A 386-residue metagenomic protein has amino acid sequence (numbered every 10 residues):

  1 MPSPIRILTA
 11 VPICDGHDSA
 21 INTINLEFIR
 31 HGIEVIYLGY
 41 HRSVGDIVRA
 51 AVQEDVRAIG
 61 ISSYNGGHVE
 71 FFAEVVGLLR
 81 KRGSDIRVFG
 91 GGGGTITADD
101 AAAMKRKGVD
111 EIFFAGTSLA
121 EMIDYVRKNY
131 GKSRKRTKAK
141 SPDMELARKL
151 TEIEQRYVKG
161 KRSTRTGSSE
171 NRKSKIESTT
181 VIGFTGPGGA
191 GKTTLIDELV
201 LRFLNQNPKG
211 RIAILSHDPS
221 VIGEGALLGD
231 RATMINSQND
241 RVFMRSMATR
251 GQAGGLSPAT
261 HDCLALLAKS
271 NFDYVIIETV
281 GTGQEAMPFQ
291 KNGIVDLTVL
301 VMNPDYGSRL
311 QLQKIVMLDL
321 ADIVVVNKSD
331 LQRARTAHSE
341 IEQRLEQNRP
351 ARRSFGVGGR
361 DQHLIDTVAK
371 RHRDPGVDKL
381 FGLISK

Functional and structural regions predicted by a protein language model:
C14, I21-M122: Cofactor-cradling patches in redox/metallo enzymes
D15, P187-A190: ATP-binding Walker
V35-G39, S62-Y64, N236-P258, D305-Y306 (+1 more regions): Flexible beta-alpha connector loops of hexameric P-loop NTPases
K105-L119, I123, D319-S385: Canonical P-loop GTPase G-domain recognition
T117, R148-R162, T179, A190 (+3 more regions): Nucleotide-state-sensitive switch-loop elements of NTP-binding domains
A120-V181: Extreme N-terminal, non-catalytic leader segments that precede Walker-type/kinase nucleotide-binding cores
L195: Hydrophobic positions on the alpha1 helix immediately C-terminal to the Walker A/P-loop
A265-F272, E285-D305, K314-V325: Inter-motif core of Ras-like GTPase G domains
